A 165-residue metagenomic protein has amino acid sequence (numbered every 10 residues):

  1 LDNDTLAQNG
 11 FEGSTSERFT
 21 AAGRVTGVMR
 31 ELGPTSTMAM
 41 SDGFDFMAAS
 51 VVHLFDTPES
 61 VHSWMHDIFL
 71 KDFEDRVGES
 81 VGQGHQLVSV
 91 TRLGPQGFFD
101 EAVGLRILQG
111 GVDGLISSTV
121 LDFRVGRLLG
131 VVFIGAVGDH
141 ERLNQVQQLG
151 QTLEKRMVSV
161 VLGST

Functional and structural regions predicted by a protein language model:
L1-V61: Short, compositionally biased low-complexity segments enriched in polar/charged residues
N3, A7-Q8, G13, I68-T119 (+1 more regions): Short Gly/Thr-rich strand-loop-strand
F44-Q86: Mid-length scaffold segments of soluble, non-membrane domains
A48-V51, R127-A136: Short, well-ordered beta-strand elements
S60-W64, R124, Q145-Q148, T152: Extracytoplasmic/secreted proteins, especially bacterial periplasmic and envelope-associated proteins
F98-D100, F123-L129: Short, solvent-exposed coil/turn segments at beta-strand boundaries
I116-V125, D139, L143-V146: Mobile, glycine-rich extracellular loop/lid and propeptide segments that shape or gate substrate/ligand access
F133-T165: Surface-exposed amphipathic alpha-helical segments
